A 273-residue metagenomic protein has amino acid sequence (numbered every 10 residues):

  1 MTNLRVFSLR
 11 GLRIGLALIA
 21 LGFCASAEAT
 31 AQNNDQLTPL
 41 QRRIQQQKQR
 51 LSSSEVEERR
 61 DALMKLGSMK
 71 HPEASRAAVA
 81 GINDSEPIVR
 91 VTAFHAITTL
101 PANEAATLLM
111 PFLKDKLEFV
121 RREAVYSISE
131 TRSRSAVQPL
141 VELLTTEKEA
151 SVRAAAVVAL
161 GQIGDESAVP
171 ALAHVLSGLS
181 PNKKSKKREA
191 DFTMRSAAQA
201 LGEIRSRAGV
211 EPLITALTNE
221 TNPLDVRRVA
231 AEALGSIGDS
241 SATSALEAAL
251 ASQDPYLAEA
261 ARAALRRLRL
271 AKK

Functional and structural regions predicted by a protein language model:
T2-L16: Bacterial N-terminal signal peptides that target proteins for export
R13-A25: Bacterial N-terminal signal peptides
E28-P72, R76, I88: N-terminal leader/linker segments that initiate helical-solenoid repeat arrays
L37-R50, H71-N83, A102-K114, S133-T145 (+4 more regions): Amphipathic alpha-helical scaffolding segments comprising HEAT/armadillo-like alpha-solenoid repeats
S54-E55, S85-E86, K116-L117, K148-E149 (+4 more regions): Short inter-helical turns and helix N-cap capping residues of alpha-solenoid HEAT/ARM repeat scaffolds
K65, A96-T99, S127, A159 (+5 more regions): Core register positions within helices of long alpha-helical scaffolds
